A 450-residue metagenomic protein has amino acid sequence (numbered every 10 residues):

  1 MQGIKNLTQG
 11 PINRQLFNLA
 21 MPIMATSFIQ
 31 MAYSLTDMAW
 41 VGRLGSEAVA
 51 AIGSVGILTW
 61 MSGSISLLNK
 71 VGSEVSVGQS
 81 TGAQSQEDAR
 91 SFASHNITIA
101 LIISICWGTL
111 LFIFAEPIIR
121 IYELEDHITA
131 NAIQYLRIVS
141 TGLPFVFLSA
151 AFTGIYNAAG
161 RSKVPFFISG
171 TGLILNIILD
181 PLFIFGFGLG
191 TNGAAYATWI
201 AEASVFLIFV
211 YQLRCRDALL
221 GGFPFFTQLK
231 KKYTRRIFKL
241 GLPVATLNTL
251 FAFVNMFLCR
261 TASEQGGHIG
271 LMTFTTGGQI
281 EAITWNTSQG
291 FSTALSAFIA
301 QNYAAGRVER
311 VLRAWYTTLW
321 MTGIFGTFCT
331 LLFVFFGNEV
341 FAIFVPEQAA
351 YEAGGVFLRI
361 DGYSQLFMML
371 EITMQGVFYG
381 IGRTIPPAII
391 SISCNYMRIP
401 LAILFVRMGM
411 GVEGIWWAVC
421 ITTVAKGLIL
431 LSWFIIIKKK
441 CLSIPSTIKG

Functional and structural regions predicted by a protein language model:
M1-I23, V77-P144, G186-L242, I299-S364 (+1 more regions): Short alpha-helical transmembrane segments in multi-pass integral membrane proteins
N18-D37, I138, S149, G172 (+5 more regions): Transmembrane helical elements of multi-pass membrane transporters/channels
I23, S27, A39, G56 (+16 more regions): Transmembrane alpha-helix boundary and packing residues in multipass membrane permease domains and related
F28, A32-A50, I119-D126, L182-L189 (+5 more regions): Helix-terminus/linker motif at the lipid-water interface of multi-pass membrane proteins
M38, S46-V49, Q86, A115 (+6 more regions): Membrane-helix interface/capping residues of multi-pass secondary transporters
S46-I57, L136, A195, H268-I283 (+2 more regions): Small-residue hotspots at the loop-to-helix junctions and early N-terminal turns of transmembrane alpha-helices
V49-T109, V146-P165, C259, T273-L331 (+2 more regions): Small-residue-rich hydrophobic transmembrane alpha-helices
K70, E74, V139-N157, P165-N176 (+5 more regions): Short runs within selected transmembrane alpha-helices of multi-pass transporters and secretion channels
